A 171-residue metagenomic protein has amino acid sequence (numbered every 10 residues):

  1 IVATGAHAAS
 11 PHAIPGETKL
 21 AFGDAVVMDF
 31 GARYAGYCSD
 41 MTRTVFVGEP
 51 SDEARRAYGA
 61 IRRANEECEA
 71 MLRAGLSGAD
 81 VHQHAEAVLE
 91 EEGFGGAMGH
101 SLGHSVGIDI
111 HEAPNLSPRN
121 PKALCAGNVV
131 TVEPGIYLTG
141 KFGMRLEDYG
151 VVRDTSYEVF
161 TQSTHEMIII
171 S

Functional and structural regions predicted by a protein language model:
I1-S171: Active-site neighborhoods and metal-handling regions in enzymes and metal-associated proteins
